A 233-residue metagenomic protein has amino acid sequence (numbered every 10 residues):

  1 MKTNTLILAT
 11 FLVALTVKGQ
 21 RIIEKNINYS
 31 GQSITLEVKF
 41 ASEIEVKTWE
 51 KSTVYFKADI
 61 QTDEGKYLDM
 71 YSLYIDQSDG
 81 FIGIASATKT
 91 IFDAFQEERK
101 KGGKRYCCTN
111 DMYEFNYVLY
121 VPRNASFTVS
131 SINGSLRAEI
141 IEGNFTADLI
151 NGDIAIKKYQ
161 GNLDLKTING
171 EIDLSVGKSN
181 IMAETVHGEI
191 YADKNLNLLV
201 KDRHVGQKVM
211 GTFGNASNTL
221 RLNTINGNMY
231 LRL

Functional and structural regions predicted by a protein language model:
M1-L233: Intrinsically disordered, low-complexity terminal regions
